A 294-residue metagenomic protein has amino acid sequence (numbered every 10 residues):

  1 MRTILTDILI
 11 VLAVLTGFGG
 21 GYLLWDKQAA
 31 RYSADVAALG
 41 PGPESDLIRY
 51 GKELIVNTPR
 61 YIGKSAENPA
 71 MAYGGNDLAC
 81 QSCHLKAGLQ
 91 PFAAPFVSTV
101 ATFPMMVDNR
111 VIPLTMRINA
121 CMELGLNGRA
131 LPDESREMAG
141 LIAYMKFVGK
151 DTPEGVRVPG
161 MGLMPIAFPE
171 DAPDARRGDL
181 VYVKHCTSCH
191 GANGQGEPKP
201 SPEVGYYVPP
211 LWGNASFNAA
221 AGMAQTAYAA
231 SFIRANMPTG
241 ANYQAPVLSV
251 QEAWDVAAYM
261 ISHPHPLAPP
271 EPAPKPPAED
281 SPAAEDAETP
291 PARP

Functional and structural regions predicted by a protein language model:
M1-K64, V107-M116, E123-R136, K146-G149 (+1 more regions): N-terminal export/targeting leaders of redox proteins
R31-M71, K150-V183, G196-P198: Electrostatic cytochrome c docking/interface patches
D46-R49, E53-I62, A79-L131, L141 (+1 more regions): Extracytoplasmic electron-transfer domains, predominantly the class I c-type cytochrome c fold
K64-C83, C189-K199: Charge-dense, low-complexity polyampholytic segments
A66, P91-F96, P153-R157, P198-P202 (+2 more regions): Short, solvent-exposed loop/turn and secondary-structure capping segments
E67-M71, V97-V100, R157-I166, Y207 (+2 more regions): Short linear capping/connector segments at secondary-structure termini
N76, Y182, Y207: Short metal-coordination and nucleic-acid-contact micro-motifs, chiefly zinc-binding Cys/His arrays
D174-A192, S281-P294: Acidic, Ser/Thr-rich low-complexity intrinsically disordered segments
